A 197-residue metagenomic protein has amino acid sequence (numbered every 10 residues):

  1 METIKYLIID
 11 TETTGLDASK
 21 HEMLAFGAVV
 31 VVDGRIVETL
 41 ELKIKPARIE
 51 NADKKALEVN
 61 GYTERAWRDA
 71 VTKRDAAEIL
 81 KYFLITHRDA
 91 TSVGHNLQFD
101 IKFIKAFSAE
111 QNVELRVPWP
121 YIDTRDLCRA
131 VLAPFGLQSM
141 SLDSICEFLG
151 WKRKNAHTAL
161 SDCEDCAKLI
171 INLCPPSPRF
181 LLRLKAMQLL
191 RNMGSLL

Functional and structural regions predicted by a protein language model:
M1-L7, E12-K105, S144-W151, H157 (+1 more regions): Conserved non-catalytic scaffold segment of RNase H-like nuclease domains
T13-G15, D126, D165: Short, glycine/acidic-enriched loop or turn micro-motifs at the edges of active sites
L16-A18, R129, K168: Conserved protein kinase catalytic core
Q98-P120: Substrate-recognition/cap helix-loop segment adjacent to the acidic, metal-dependent catalytic center of Asp-based
I101, T124, L160-C163: Conserved glycosyltransferase catalytic-site signature
Y121-L137: Short alpha-helix plus adjacent loop in nuclease-associated cores
F135-I145: A structural motif
E147-F148, L160, E164-L197: Acidic two-metal-ion nuclease catalytic site recognized across multiple nuclease folds, prominently DnaQ/RNase D-T
